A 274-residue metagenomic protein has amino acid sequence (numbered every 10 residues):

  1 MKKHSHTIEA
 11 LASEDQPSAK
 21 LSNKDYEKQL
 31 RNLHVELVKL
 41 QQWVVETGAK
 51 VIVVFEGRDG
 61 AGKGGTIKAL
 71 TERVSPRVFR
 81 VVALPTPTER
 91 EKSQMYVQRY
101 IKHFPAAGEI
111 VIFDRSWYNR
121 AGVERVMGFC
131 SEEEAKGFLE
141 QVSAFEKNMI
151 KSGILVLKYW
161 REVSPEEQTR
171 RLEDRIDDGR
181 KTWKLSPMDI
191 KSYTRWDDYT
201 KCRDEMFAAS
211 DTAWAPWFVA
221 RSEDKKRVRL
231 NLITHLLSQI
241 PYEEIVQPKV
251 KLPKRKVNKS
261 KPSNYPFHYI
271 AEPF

Functional and structural regions predicted by a protein language model:
M1-F274: Glycine-rich phosphate-binding loop of ATP-dependent small-molecule kinases
